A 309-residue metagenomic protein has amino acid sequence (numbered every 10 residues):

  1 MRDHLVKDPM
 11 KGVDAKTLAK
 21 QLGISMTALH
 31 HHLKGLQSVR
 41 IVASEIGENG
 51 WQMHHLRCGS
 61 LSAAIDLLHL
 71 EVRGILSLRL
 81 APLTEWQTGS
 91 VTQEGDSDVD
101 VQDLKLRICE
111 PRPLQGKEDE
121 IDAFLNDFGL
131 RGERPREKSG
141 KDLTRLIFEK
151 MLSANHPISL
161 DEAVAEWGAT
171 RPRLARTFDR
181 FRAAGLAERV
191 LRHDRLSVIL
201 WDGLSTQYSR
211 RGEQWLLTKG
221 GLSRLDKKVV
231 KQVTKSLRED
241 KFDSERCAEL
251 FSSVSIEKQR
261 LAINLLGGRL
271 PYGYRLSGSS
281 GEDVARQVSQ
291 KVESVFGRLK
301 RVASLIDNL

Functional and structural regions predicted by a protein language model:
M1, D98-F148: Short alpha-helical segments that sit at the start of domains
D3-K7, L146-A154: Short amphipathic alpha-helical elements of helix-turn-helix/winged-helix folds
D8-Q21, A154-E166: Short acidic, hydrophobic short linear motifs in intrinsically disordered regions
G23, T27-H30, K34-G35, A43-T92: Eukaryotic partner-binding/assembly regions in large regulatory complexes
G23-S38, G168-A183, R189: Short amphipathic alpha-helical interaction segments
I46-H54, G59, L191-G203, L266-Y272: Short, Lys/Arg-rich nucleic-acid/phosphate-binding segment
A63-G116, L130, G212-L309: Amphipathic alpha-helical dimerization/coiled-coil segments that flank or bridge DNA-binding/regulatory modules
P172-S236: Internal, charge-rich low-complexity segments
